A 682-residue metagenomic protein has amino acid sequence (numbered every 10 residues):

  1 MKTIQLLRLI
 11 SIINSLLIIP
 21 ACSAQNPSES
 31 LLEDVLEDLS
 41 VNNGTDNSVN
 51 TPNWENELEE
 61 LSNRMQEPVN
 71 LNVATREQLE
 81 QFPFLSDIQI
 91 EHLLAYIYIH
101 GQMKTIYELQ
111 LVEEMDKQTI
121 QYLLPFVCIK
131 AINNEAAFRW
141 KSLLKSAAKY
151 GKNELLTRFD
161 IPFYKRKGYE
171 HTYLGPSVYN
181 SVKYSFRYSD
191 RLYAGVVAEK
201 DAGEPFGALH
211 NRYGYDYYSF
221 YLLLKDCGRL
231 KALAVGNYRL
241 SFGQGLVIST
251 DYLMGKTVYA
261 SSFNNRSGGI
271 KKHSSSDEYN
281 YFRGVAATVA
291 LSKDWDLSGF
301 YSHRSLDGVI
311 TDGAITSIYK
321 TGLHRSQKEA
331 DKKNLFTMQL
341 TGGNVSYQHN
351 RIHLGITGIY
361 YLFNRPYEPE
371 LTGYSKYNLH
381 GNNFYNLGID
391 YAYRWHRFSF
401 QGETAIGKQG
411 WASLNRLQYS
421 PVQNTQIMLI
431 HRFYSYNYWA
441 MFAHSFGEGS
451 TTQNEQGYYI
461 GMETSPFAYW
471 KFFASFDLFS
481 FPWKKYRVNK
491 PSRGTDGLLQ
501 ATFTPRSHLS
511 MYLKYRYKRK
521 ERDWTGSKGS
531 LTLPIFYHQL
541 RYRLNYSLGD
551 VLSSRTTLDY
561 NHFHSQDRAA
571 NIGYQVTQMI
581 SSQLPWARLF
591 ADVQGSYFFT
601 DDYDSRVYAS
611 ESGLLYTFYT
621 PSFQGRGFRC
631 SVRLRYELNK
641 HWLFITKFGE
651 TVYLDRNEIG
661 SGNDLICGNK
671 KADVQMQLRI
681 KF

Functional and structural regions predicted by a protein language model:
M1-R8: Positively charged n-region of N-terminal signal peptides that target proteins for export
R8-I18: Bacterial N-terminal signal peptides
S23-F206, H210-L223, G228, N237-S241: Compositionally biased linear targeting/interaction segments
Y173-S177, F282, F336-P369, K376-F682: Exposed, low-structure sequence patches enriched in small/polar residues
E199-Y217, K271-E278, D331-N334, N561-A569: Outer-membrane beta-barrel proteins
R212-D307, N424-A440, A587-Y603: Outer membrane beta-barrel
M254-N265, T311-Q327, S612-T617: Surface-exposed loop/turn segments flanking beta-strands in extracellular/periplasmic regions
Y279-R325, N334-S346: Aromatic- and glycine-enriched pocket-lining scaffold segments that form the walls of small-molecule binding clefts
